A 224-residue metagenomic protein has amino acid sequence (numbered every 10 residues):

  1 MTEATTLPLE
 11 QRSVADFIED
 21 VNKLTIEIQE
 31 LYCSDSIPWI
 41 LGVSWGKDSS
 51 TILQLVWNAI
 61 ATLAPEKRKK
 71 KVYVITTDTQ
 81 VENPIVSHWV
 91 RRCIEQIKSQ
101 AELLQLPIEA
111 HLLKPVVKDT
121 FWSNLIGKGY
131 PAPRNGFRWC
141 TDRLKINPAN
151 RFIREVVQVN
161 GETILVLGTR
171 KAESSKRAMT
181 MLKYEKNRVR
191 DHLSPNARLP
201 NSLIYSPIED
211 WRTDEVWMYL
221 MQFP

Functional and structural regions predicted by a protein language model:
M1-I40, K47-P224: Nucleotide-activated chemistry modules centered on ATP-dependent adenylation/adenylyltransferase
